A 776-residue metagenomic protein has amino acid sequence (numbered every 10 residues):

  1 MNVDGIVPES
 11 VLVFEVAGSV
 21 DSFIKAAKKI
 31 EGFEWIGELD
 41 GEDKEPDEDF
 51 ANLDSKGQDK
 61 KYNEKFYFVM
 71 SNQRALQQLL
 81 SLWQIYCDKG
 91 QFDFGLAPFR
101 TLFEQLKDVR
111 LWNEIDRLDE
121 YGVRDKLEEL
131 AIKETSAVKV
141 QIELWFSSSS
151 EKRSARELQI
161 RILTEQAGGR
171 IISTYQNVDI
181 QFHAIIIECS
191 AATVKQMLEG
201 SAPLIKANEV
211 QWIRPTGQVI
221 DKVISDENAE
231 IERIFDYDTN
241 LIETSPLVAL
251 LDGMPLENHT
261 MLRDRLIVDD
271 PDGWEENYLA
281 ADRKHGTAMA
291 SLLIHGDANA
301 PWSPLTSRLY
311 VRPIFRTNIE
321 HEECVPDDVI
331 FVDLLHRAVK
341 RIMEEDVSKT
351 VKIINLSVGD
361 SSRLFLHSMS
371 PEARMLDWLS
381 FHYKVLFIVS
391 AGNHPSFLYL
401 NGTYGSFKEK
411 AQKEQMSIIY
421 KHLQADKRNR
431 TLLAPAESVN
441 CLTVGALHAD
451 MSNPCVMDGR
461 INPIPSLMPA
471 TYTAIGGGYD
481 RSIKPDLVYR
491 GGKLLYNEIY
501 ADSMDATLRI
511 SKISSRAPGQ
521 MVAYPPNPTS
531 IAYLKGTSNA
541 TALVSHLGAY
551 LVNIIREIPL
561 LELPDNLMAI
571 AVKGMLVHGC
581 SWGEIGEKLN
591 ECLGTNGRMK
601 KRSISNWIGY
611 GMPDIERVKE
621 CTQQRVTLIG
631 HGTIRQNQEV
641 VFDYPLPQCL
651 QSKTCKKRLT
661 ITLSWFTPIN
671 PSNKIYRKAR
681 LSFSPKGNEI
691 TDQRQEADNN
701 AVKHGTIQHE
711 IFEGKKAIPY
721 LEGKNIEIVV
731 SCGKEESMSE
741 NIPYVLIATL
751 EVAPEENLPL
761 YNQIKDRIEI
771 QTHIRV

Functional and structural regions predicted by a protein language model:
M1-V13, K25-V138, L158-D238: Autoinhibitory propeptides
P8-F50, V140-L144, E151-G168, K657-T706: Extended low-complexity, serine/threonine- and proline-enriched intrinsically disordered segments
A155, N318-S438, P528-K535, N539-T541: Substrate-binding/access-modulating region of protease and related hydrolase catalytic domains
E209-Q211, N393-K493, N497-S503: Structured lumen-facing ectodomains of secretory-pathway proteins
D236-D270, E275-I330, R363-F365, K384 (+7 more regions): Subtilisin-like serine protease catalytic core
G253-D272, L447-I461, M468-T541, I558: Catalytic-core environment of secreted peptidases
G594-K678, S682: Secreted peptidase-domain scaffold signal
R677-I690, I718-V776: C-terminal edge strands of extracellular/lumenal beta-sandwich accessory domains
